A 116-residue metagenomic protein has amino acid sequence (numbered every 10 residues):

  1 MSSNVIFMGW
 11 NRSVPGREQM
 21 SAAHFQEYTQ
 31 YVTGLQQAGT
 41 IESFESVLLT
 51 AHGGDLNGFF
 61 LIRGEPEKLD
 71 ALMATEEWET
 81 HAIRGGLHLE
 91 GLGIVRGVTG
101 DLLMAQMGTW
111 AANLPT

Functional and structural regions predicted by a protein language model:
M1-D55, G64-L72, I94-T116: Short S/T/G/P-rich N-terminal loop/turn motif that feeds into the first structured element of a domain
H24, G64, E79-G85: Functionally constrained cores in energy, signaling, and assembly domains
L61: Active-site scaffold segments
A71-E79: Short amphipathic alpha-helices in soluble, non-transmembrane regions that often serve as interface/regulatory elements
E76-E77, G85-H88, W110, L114: Alpha-helix boundary/capping residues
T80-G97: Conserved short beta-strand edge segments in small beta-sheet-based binding/regulatory domains
